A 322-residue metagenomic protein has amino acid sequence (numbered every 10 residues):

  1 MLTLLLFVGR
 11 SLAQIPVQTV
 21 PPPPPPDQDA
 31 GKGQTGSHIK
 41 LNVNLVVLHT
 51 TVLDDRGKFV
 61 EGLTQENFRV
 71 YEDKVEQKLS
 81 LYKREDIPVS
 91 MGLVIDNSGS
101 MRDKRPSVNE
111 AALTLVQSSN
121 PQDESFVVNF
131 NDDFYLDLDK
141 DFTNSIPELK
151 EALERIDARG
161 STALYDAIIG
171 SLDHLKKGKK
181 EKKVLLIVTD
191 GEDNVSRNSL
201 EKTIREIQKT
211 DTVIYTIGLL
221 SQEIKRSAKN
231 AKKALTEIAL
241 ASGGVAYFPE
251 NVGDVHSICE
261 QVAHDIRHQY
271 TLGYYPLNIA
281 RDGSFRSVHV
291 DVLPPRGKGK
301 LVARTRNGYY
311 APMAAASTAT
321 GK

Functional and structural regions predicted by a protein language model:
M1-R10: Bacterial N-terminal signal peptides
L12-K322: Scaffold/interface architecture of coatomer-like assemblies
